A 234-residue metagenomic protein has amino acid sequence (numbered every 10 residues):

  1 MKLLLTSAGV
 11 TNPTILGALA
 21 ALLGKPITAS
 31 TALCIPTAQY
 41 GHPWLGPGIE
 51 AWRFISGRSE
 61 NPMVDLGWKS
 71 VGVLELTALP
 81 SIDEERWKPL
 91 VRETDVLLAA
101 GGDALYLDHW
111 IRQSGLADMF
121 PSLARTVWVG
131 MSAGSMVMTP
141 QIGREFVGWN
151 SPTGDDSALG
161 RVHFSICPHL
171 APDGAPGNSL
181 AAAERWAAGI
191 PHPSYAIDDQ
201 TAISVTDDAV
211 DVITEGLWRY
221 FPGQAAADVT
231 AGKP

Functional and structural regions predicted by a protein language model:
M1-A29, A38-F54, G143-P234: C-terminal and late-domain segments of enzyme folds
L5, G72-V73, L98-A99, V129-M131 (+1 more regions): General beta-strand structural signal in soluble alpha/beta enzymes
L19, R58-S59, L116: A general structural detector for well-ordered alpha-helical segments in enzyme core domains, enriched
A29, W68, E93-T94, R125 (+2 more regions): Short, well-ordered alpha-helix to beta-strand connector turns
Y40-H109: Portal/gating segments that form or line small-molecule/metal binding sites
A99-P176: Class I SAM-dependent methyltransferase SAM-binding "motif I" and its flanking Rossmann-like core
